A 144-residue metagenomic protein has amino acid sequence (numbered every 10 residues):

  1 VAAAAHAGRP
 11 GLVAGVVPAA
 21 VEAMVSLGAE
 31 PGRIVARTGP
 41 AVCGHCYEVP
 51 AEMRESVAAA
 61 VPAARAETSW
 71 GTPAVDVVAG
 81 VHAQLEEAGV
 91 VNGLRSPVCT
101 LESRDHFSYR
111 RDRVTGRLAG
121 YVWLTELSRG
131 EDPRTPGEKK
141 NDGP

Functional and structural regions predicted by a protein language model:
V1-D132, E138-P144: Active-site microenvironment for binding and transforming phosphate-containing groups
